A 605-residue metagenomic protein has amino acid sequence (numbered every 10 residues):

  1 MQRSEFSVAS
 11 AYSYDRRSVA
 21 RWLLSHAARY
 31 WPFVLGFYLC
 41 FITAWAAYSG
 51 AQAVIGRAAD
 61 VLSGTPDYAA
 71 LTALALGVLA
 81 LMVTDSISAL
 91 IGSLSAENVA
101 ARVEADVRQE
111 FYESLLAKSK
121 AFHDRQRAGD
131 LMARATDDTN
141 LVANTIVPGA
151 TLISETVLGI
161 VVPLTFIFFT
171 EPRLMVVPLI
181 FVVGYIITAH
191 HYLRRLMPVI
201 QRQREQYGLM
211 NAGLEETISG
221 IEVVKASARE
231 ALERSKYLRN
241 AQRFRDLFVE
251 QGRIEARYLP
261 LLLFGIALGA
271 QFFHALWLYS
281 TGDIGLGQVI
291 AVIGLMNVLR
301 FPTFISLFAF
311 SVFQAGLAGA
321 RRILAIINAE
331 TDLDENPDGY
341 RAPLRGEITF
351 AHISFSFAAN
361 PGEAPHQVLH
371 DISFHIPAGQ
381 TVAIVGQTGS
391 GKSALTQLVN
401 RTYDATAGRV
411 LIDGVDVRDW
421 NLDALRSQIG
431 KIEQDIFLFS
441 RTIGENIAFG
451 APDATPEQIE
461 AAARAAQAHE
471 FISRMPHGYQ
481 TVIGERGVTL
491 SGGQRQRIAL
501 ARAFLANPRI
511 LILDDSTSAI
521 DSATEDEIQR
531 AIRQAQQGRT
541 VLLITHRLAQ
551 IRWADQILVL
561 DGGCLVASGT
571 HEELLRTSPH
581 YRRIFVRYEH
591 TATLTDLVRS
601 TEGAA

Functional and structural regions predicted by a protein language model:
M1-Y48, S63-G77, G92-A96, A100 (+11 more regions): Membrane-integrated ABC transporters
Q2-Y12, N98-A101, Q109-A133, D137-T139 (+6 more regions): Short intracellular "coupling" helices and adjacent cytoplasmic loop segments at the cytosolic face of multi-pass
V8-R16, L39, A47-D60, L81-A128 (+10 more regions): Juxtamembrane helix-loop junctions of ABC transporter transmembrane domains
R29, K120-A121, D137-I146, A150 (+9 more regions): An intracellular "coupling" helix at the cytosolic face of ABC transporter transmembrane type-1 domains
G50-G56, T84, A150-L193, V249-I290: A hydrophobic transmembrane-helix motif
A80-T84, L214, G265, V289-F313: Hydrophobic transmembrane alpha-helices
Q206, R229, R253, L299-I326: Cytosolic ends of transmembrane helices, especially the final helix of ABC transmembrane type-1 domains
P343-A605: ABC-type nucleotide-binding domain
